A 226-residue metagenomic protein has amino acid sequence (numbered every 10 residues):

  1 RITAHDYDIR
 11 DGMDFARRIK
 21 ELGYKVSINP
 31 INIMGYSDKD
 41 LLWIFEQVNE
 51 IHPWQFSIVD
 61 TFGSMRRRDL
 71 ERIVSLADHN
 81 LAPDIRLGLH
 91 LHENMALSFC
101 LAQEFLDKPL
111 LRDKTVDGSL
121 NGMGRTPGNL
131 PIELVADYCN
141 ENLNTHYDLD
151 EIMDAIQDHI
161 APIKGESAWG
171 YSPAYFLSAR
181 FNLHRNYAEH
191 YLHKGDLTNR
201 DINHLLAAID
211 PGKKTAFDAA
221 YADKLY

Functional and structural regions predicted by a protein language model:
R1-Y226: Catalytic cores and adjacent flexible loops of soluble metabolic enzymes that perform enolate/carbanion chemistry on
